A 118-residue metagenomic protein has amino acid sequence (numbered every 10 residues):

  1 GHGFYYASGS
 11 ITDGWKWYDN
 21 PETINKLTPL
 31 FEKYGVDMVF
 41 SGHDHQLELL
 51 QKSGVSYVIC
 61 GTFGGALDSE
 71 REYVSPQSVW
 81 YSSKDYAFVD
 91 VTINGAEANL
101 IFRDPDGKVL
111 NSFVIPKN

Functional and structural regions predicted by a protein language model:
G1-L110, N118: Long, structured stretches of catalytic cores involved in phosphate-ester chemistry, encompassing
